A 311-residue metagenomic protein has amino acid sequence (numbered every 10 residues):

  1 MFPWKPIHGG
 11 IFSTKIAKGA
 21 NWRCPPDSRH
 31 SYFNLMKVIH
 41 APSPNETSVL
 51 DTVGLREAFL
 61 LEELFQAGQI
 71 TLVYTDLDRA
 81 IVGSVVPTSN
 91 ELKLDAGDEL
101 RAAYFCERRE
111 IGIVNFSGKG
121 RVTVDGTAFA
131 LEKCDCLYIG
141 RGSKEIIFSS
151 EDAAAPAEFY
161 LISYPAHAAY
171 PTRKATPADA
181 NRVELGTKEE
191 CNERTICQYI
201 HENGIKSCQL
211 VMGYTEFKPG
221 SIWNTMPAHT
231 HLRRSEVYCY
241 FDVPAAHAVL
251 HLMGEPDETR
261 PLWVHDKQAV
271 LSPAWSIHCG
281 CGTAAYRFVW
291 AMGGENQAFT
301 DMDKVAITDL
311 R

Functional and structural regions predicted by a protein language model:
T14-C24, S28-S31: Short, low-complexity, charge-dense intrinsically disordered segments
M36-C106, E110-I111, D309-L310: Hydrophobic, proline/glycine-rich low-complexity stretches
G68-A102, E193-E236: A short glycine-rich, His/Asp/Glu-containing loop-to-beta-strand
V85, P227-L271, I277-C279: Catalytic-pocket segment enriched in acidic/His residues
F105-E132, F241-D266: A short beta-strand-loop-beta hairpin characteristic of the jelly-roll/cupin
S117-P165: Acidic, low-complexity central loop/insert segments
L131-E151, W263-A284, G293: Conserved metal-binding segment of the jelly-roll/cupin
A153-R194, G254, V289-R311: Double-stranded beta-helix
